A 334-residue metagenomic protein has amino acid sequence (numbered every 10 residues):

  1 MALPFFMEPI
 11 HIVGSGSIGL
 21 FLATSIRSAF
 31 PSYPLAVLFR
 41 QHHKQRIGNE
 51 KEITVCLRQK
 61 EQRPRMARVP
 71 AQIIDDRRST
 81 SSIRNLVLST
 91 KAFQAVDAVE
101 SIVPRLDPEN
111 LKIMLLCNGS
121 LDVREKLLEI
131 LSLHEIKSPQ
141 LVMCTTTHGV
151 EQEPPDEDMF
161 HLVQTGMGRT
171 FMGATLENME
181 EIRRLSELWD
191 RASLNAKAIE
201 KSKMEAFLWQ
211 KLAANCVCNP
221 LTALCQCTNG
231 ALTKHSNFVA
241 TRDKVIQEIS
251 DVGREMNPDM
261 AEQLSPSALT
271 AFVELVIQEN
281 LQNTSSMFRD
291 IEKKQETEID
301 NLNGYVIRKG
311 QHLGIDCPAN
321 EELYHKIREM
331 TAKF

Functional and structural regions predicted by a protein language model:
A2, F6-M7, A240-F334: NAD(P)-dependent Rossmann-like dehydrogenase/reductase catalytic/cofactor-binding core
A2-Q72, N85: NAD(P)+-binding Rossmann beta1-loop-alpha1 motif at the extreme N-terminus of oxidoreductases
E8, Y33, L111-K112, P139-Q140 (+1 more regions): A structural micro-motif
H11, P34-A36, K112-M114, V142 (+1 more regions): A structural signal for isolated positions on well-ordered beta-strands in alpha/beta enzyme cores
Q62-H161: Rossmann-like NAD(P)(H) cofactor-binding subdomain of soluble oxidoreductases
D107, M159-F171, A223-K234, T284-K293: Helix-loop-beta segment of a Rossmann-like dinucleotide-binding subdomain
S120-K211: Rossmann-fold dinucleotide-binding core
M204-T233, N237-S250: Active-site-proximal catalytic alpha-helix in oxidoreductases
